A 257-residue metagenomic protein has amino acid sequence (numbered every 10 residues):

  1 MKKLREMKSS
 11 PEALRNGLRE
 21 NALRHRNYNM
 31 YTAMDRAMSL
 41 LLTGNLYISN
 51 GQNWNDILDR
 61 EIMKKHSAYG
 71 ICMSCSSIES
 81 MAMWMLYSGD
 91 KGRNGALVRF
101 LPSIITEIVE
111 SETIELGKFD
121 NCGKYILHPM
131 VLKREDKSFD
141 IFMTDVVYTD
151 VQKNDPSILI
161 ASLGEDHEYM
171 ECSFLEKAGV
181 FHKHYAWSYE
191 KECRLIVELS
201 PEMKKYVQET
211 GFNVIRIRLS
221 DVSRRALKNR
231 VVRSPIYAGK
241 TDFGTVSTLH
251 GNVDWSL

Functional and structural regions predicted by a protein language model:
M1-L257: Partner-binding and oligomerization surfaces adjacent to conserved cores of proteins that assemble macromolecular
